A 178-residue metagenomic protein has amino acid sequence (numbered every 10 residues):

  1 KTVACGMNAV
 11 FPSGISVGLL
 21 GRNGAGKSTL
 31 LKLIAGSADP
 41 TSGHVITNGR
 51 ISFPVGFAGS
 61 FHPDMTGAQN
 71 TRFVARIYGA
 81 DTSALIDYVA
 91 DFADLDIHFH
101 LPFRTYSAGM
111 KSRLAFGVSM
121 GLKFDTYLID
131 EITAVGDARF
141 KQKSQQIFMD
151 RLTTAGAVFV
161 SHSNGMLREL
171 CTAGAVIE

Functional and structural regions predicted by a protein language model:
A4-G6: Conserved structural motif at the start of ABC-family nucleotide-binding domains
S13-R76: ABC ATPase nucleotide-binding domain signature region
A38, T133, A175: Conserved catalytic/dimer-interface elements of ABC ATPase nucleotide-binding domains
R50-Q146: ABC-family P-loop ATPase nucleotide-binding domains
I147-H162: Conserved catalytic loops of ABC-family nucleotide-binding domains
S163-L170: Conserved H-loop
L170-E178: H-loop (His-switch) and adjacent beta-strand-loop-beta switch element of ABC-type ATPase nucleotide-binding domains
